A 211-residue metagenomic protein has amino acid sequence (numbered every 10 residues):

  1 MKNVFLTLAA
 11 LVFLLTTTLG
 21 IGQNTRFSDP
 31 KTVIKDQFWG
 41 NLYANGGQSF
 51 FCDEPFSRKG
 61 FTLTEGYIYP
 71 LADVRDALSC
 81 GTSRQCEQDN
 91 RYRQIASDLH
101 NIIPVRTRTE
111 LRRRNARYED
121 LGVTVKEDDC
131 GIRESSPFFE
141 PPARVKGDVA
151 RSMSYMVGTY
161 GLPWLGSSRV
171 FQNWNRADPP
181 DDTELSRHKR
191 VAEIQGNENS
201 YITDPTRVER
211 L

Functional and structural regions predicted by a protein language model:
M1-L8: Bacterial N-terminal signal peptides that target proteins for export
L15-T18: N-terminal signal peptide c-region/cleavage motif recognized by signal peptidases
Q23-T62, F171-W174, T183-E184, V191: Aromatic-lined ligand-binding clefts that engage carbohydrates, nucleic acids, or primary amines
R58-L211: Domain-level detector of nuclease and nuclease-like folds in predominantly extracellular/periplasmic contexts
